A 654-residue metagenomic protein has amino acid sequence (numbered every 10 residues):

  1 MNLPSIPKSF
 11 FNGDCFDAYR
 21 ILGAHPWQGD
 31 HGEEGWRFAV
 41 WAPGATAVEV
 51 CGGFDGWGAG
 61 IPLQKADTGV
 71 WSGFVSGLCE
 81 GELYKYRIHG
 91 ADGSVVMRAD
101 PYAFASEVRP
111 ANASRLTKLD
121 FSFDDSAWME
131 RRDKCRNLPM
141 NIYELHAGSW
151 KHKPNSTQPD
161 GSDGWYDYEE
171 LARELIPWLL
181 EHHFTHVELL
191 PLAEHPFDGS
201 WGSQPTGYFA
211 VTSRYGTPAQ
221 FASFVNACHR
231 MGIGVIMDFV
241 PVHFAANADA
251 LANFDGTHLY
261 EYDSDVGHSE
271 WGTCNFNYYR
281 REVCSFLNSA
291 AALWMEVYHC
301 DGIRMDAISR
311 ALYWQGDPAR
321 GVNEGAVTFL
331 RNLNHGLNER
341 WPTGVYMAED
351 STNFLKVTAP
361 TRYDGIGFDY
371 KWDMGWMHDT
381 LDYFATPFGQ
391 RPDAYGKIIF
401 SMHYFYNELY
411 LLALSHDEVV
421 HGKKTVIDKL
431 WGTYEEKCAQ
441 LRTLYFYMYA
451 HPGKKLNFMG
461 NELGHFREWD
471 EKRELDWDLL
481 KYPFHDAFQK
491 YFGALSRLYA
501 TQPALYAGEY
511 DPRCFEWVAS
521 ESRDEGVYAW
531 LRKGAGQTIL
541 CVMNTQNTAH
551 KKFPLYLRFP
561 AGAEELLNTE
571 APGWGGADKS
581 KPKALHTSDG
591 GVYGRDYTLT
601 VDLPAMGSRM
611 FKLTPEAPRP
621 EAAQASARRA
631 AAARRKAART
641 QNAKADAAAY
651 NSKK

Functional and structural regions predicted by a protein language model:
M1-R37, K65-E144, S149-D163, E170 (+3 more regions): The feature marks proteins involved in alpha-glucan
N12, A105-S149, G164, W178 (+3 more regions): Glycine-rich phosphate/pyrophosphate-binding loop and adjacent beta-alpha nucleotide/cofactor-binding cores
V40, Y86, L145, L179 (+11 more regions): Conserved, mostly hydrophobic/aromatic
W41-V48, R558-A561: Short proline/glycine-enriched turn/loop motifs at strand-loop junctions of beta-rich domains
E80-E82, P582-A623: C-terminal beta-strand-rich structural cap/linker in extracellular carbohydrate-active enzymes
E107, W128-N137, H146-V322, L585 (+1 more regions): Substrate-binding/active-site clefts of carbohydrate-active enzymes
R109-P110, H299-D301, Q315-K472, A500-L555 (+2 more regions): Conserved alpha/beta catalytic core and glycan-binding cleft of carbohydrate-active enzymes
L480, F484-F488, L495-R497, P554-L585: C-terminal accessory region downstream of the catalytic core in glycan-modifying enzymes
